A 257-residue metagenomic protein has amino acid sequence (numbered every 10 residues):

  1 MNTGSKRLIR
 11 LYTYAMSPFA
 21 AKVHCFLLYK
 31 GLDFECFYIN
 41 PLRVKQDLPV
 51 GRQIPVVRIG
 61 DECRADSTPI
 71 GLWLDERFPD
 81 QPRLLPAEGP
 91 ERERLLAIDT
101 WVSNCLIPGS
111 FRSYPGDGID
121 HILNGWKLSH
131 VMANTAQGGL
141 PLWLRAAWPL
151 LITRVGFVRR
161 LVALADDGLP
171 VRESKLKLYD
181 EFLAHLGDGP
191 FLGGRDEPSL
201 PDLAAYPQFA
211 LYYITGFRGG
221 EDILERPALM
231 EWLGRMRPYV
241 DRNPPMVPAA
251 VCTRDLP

Functional and structural regions predicted by a protein language model:
M1-L140: GST-like domain detector, emphasizing the conserved glutathione-binding G-site in the N-terminal thioredoxin-like
T3, L48, L151-G156, T253-L256: Short alpha-helical hairpin
Y38-N40, D196, V247-C252: Acidic carboxylate-rich catalytic motifs and surrounding loops in phosphoryl-/glycosyl-chemistry enzymes
E76, N104, D180-A184, P238: A generic structural signal for well-ordered alpha-helical segments enriched in polar/charged residues
P82-P86, F191-R195, E221, P245-M246: Short, hydrophobic secondary-structure boundary micro-motifs
P108-A228: GST-like fold's C-terminal all-alpha helical module
Y206-P257: Long, positively charged, glycine-interspersed low-complexity recognition regions
